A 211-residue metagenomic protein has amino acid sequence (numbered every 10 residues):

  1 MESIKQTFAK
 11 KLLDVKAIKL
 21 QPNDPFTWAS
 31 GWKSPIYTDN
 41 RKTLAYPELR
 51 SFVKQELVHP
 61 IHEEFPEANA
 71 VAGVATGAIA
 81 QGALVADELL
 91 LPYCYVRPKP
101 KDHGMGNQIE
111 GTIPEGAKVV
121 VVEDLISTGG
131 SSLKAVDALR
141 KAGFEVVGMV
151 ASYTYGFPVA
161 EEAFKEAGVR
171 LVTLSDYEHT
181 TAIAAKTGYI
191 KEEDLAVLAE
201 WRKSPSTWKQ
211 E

Functional and structural regions predicted by a protein language model:
M1-E64: Active-site-facing substrate-recognition patch
E2-K11, D137-E211: PRPP-dependent phosphoribosyltransferase catalytic core
L57-N69, V136-A142: Phosphate/pyrophosphate-binding loops at sites that engage ATP/ADP/AMP, CoA/4′-phosphopantetheine, polyphosphate
E64, G111-E115, A163: Solvent-exposed alpha-helices and their adjacent loops that cap or buttress functional pockets in soluble metabolic
P66-A75, V150: Short glycine-rich phosphate-binding loop at a beta-alpha junction
N69, A117, V147: Conserved acidic residues
G82-V120, T128-L133, T187: Short, glycine/charge-rich flexible loops or terminal/linker lids adjacent to PRPP-binding catalytic cores
